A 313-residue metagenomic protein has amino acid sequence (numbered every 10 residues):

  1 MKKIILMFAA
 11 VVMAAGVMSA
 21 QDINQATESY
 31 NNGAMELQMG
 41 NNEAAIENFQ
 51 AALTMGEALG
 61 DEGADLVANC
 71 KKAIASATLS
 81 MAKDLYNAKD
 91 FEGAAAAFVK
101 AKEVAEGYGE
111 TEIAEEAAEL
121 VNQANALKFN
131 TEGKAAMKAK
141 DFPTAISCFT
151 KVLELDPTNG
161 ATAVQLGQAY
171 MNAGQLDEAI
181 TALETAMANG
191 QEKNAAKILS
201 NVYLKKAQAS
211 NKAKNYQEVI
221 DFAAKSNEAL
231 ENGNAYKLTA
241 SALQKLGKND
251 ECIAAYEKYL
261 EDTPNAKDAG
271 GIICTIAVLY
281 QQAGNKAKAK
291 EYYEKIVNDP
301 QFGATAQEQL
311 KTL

Functional and structural regions predicted by a protein language model:
K2, L6, M18-K83, N87-A88 (+2 more regions): N-terminal leader/linker segments that initiate helical-solenoid repeat arrays
Q38, S76, S80, D84-N87 (+6 more regions): Register position in tetratricopeptide repeats
N42-E43, F91, F98, F142 (+4 more regions): TPR-repeat structural position
A52, A101, V152, T185-A186 (+4 more regions): Canonical positions in the second alpha-helix
E57, E106, P157, G190-Q191 (+3 more regions): Short coil turns that delineate tetratricopeptide repeat
E62-G63, E110-T111, A117, T162 (+4 more regions): TPR alpha-solenoid repeat register
D65-N69, A73, S80, E116-L120 (+7 more regions): Canonical tetratricopeptide repeat
